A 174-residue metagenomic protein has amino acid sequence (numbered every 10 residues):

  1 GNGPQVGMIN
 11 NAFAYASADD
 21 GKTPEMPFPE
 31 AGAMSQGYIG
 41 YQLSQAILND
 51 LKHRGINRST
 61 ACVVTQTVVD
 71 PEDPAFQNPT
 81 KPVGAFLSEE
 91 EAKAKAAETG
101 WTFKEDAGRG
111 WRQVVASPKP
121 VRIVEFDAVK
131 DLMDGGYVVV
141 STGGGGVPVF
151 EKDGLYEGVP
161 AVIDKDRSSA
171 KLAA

Functional and structural regions predicted by a protein language model:
N2, T65-T67, T142-G144: Short, well-ordered beta-to-alpha junction loops that form the rim of enzyme active sites and present histidine/acidic
G3-G7, V69-P71, V147-V149: Short, active-site-adjacent cap segments at secondary-structure transitions
I9, D73-A75, E151-D153: Short, well-ordered secondary-structure micro-motifs
A12-V138: Ligand-binding beta-strand-loop-alpha-helix segment within the catalytic cores of soluble metabolic enzymes
V69, G145-P148, L155, S169: Short, catalytically relevant binding-site loops at active-site mouths
R109-A116, F150-V159: Short, basic, glycine/proline-bearing loop/turn elements
V139-G143, P148-E151, A174: Short, conserved beta-strand edge motifs with alternating hydrophobic and charged residues
L155-L172: Gly/Ser/Thr-rich active-site loops/lids in small-molecule metabolic enzymes that frequently grip phosphoryl groups
